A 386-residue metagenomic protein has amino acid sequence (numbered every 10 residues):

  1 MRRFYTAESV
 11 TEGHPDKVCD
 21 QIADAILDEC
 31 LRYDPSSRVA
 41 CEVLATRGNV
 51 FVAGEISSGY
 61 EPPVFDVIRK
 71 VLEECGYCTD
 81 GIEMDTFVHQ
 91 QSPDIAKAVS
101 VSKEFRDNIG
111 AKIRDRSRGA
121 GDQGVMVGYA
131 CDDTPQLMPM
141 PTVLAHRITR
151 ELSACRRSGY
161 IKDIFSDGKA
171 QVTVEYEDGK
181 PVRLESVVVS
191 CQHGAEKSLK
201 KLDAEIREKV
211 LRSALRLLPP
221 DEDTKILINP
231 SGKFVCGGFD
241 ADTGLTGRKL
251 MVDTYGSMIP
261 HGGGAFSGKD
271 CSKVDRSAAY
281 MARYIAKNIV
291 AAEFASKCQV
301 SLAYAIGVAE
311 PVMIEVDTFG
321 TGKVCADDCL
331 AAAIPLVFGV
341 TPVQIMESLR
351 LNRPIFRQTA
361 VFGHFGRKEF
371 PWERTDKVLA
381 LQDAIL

Functional and structural regions predicted by a protein language model:
M1-A40, A45: N-terminal, positively charged regions that mediate nucleic acid binding
T6, G48, D66, E73 (+3 more regions): Glycine-rich, mobile lid/loop segments that gate access to catalytic sites or pores
E8-V10, H14-C19, R118-T134, V235-I259 (+2 more regions): Conserved phosphate/anionic-ligand binding catalytic regions in large, soluble enzymes, centered on
E12-L31, D133-R150, K269-E293: Alpha-helical support elements that line or immediately flank enzyme active sites and cofactor-binding pockets
S37-C41, G168-V174, T224-I228, F294-A305: A short glycine-rich, hydrophobically flanked beta-strand micro-motif that places a catalytic Asp/Glu for divalent metal
E42-V43, G124-C131, A170-H193, A241-I259 (+2 more regions): Short beta-strand elements
T46, K297, Y304-L386: Internal helix-turn-beta structural module
K197-I289, E293: Glycine-rich anion/phosphate-binding loop at the beta-strand->alpha-helix junction
